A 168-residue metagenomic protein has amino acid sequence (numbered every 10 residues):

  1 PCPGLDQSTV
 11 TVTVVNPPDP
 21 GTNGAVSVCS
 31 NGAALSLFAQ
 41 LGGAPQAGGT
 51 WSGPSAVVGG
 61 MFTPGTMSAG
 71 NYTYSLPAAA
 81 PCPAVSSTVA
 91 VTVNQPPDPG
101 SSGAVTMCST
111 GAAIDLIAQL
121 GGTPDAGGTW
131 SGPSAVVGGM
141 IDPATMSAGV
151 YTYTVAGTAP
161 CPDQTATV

Functional and structural regions predicted by a protein language model:
P1-V168: Proline- and Ser/Thr-rich low-complexity, intrinsically disordered segments
